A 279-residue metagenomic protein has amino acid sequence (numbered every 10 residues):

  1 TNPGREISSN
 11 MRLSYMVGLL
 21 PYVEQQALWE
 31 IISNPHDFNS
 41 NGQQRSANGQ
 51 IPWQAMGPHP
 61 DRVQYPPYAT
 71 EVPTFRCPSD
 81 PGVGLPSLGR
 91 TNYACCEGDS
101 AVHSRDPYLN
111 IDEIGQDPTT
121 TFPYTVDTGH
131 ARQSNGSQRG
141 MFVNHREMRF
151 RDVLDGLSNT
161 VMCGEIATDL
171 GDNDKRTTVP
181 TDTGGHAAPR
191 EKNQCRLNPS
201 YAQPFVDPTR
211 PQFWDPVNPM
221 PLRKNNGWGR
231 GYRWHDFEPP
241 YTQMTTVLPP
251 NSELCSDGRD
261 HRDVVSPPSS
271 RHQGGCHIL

Functional and structural regions predicted by a protein language model:
T1-F75, R90: Hydrophobic alpha-helical segments and their capping/adjacent flexible loops that form interface surfaces
S8, Y15, D61, P86 (+3 more regions): Short linear sequence motifs
Y15, T70-P73, G89, R149 (+2 more regions): Residues that flank catalytic or metal-binding motifs in active/ligand-binding sites
L20-I32, H36, P81, L85 (+3 more regions): A generic secondary-structure signal for well-formed alpha-helical elements
N41-R45, P81, C95-L279: Hydrophobic alpha-helical interface faces used for helix-helix packing
P67-T70, P86, G227, R271: A generic structural signal for short, non-catalytic loop/turn and secondary-structure boundary residues
P78: Cys/His-coordinated zinc-binding microdomains
S87-C95: Short cysteine/histidine-rich zinc-coordinating motifs and their immediately flanking basic loops
